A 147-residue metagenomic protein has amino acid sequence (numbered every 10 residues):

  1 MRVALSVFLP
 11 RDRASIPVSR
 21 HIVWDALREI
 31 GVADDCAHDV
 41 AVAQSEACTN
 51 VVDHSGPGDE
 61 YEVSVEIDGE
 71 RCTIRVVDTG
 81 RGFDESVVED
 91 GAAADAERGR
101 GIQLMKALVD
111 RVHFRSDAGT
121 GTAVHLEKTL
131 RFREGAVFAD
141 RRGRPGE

Functional and structural regions predicted by a protein language model:
M1-S6, V51-E147: Conserved beta-strand-loop-beta-strand hairpin that lines the nucleotide-binding pocket of ATP/GTP-utilizing enzymes
S6-V18: STAS-typified acidic loop motif
R11, V32, K128: A conserved hydrophobic position in a structured secondary element of the catalytic/binding core that shapes
R11-D12, C36, D90: A generic structural signal for short
P17, H21-S45, D95-A96: Conserved short strand/loop->alpha-helix "switch" segment adjacent to the catalytic nucleotide/phosphoryl-transfer site
